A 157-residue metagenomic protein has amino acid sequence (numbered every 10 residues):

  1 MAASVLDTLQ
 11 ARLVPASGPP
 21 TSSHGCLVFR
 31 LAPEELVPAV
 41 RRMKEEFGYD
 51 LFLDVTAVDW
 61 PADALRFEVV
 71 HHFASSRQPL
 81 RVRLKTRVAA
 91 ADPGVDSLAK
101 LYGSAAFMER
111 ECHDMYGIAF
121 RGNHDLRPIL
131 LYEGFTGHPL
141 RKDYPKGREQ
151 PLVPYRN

Functional and structural regions predicted by a protein language model:
M1-N157: Terminal low-complexity/charged segments
